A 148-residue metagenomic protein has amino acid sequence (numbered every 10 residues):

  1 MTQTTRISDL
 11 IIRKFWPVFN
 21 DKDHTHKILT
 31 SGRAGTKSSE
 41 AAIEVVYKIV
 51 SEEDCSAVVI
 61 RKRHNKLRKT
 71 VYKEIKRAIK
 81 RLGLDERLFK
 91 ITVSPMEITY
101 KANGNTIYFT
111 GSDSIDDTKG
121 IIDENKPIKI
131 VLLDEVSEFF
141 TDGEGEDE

Functional and structural regions predicted by a protein language model:
M1-H26: Pre-P-loop entry segment of helicase/translocase ATPase cores
T25, I49, E53-C55, N105: Nucleotide donor/acceptor-binding cores
K27-T30, V58: Short hydrophobic/aromatic beta-strand immediately N-terminal to the Walker A/P-loop
G35-D54, E74: Walker A/P-loop NTP-binding motif
A41, T70-V71, G145-E148: Residues at alpha-helix caps and immediate loop-helix transition turns in enzyme cores, especially N- and C-cap
C55-L67: Conserved RecA-like ASCE P-loop NTPase motor core of nucleic-acid helicases/translocases
K66-K129: Inter-Walker segment of RecA-like/P-loop motor cores
K126-E148: SF2 helicase catalytic motif II
